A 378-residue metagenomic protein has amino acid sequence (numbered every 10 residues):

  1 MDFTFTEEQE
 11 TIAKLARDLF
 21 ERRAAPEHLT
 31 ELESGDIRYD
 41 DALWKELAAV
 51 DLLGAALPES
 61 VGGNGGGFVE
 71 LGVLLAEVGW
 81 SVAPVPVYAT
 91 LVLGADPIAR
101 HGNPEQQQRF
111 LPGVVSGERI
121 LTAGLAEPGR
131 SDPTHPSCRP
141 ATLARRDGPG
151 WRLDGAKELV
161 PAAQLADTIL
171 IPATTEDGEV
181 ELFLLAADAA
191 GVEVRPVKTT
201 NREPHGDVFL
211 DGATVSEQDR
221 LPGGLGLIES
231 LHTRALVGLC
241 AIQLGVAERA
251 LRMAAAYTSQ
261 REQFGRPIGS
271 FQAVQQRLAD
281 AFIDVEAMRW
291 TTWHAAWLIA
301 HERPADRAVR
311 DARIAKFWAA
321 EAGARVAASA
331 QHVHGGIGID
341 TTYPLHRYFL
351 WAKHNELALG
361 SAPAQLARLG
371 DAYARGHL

Functional and structural regions predicted by a protein language model:
D2, A13-L15, V69, V73 (+2 more regions): Glycine-rich phosphate/cofactor-binding loops in nucleotide/flavin-utilizing enzymes
D2-E8, I12-K14, W80, V192-E286 (+1 more regions): Glycine-rich beta->alpha junctions and the first turn(s) of the following alpha-helix
E27-G35, A255, S259-R266, F282-F317 (+2 more regions): C-terminal helix-coil-helix/basic helical segment that borders enzyme active sites and/or dimer interfaces and provides
A49-Q108, P112-G117, P161-L165: Internal helix-loop-helix
G65-L74, T134-P140, T214-V215, L350: Structural signature of FAD isoalloxazine-binding scaffolds in flavoprotein oxidoreductases
G117-P128: A short, Trp-centered hydrophobic/proline-enriched beta-strand micro-motif
G124-A126, D154-V192: A short core secondary-structure module
L143-R145: A structural signal for short hydrophobic beta-strand segments in well-ordered beta-sheet cores
